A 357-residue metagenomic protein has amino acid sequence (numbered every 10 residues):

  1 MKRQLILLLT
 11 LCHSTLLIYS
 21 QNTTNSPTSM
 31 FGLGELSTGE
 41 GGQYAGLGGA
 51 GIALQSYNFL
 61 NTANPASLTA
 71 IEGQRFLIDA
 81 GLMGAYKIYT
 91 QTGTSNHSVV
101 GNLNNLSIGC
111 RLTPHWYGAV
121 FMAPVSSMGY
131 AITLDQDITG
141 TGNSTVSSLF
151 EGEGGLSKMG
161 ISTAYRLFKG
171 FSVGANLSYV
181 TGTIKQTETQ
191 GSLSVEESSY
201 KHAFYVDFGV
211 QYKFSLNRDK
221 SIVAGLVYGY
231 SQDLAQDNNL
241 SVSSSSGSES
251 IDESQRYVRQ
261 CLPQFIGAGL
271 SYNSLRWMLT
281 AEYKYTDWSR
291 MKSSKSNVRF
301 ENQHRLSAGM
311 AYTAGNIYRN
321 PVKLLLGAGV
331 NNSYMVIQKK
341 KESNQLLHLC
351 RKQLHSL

Functional and structural regions predicted by a protein language model:
M1-N25, L270: Bacterial Sec-dependent N-terminal signal peptides
Q21-L357: Subset of outer-membrane beta-barrel
